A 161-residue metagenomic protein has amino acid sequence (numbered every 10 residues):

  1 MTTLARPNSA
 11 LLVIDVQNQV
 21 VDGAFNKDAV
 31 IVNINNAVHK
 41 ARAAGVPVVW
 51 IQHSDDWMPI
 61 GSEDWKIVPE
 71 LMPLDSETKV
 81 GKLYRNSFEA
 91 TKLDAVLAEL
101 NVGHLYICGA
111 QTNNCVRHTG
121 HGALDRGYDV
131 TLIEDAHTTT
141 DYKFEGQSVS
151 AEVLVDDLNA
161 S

Functional and structural regions predicted by a protein language model:
T2-A10, V32, N36-H39, A43-A44 (+1 more regions): Active-site-adjacent betaalpha module
L12-V16: N-terminal nucleotide-binding beta1-loop-alpha1 segment
N18-D22: Short acidic, Gly/Ser-rich segments with clustered Asp/Glu that frequently serve as metal-coordination loops in enzyme
A24-A29, M58: Short glycine-enriched, charge-decorated loop/helix-capping segments at active-site entrances that position
